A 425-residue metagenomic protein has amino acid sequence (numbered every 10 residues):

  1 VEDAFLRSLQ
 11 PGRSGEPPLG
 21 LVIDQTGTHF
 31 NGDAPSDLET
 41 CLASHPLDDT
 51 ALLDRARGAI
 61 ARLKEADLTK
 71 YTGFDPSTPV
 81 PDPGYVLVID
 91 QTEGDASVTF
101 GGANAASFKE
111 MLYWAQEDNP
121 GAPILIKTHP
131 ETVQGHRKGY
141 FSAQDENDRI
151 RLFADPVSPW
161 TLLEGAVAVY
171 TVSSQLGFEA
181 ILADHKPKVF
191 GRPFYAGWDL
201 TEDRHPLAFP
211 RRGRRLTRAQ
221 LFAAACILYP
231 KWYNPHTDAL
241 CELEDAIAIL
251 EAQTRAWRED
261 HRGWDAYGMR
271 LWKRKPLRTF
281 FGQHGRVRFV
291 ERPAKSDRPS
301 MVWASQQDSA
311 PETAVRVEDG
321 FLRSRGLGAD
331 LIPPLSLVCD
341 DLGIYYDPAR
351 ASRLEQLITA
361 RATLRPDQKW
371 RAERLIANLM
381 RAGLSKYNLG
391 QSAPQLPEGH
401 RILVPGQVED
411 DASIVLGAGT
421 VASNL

Functional and structural regions predicted by a protein language model:
V1-L425: Catalytic-core helical/loop segments in enzymes performing group transfer/polymerization on anionic/lipid-linked
